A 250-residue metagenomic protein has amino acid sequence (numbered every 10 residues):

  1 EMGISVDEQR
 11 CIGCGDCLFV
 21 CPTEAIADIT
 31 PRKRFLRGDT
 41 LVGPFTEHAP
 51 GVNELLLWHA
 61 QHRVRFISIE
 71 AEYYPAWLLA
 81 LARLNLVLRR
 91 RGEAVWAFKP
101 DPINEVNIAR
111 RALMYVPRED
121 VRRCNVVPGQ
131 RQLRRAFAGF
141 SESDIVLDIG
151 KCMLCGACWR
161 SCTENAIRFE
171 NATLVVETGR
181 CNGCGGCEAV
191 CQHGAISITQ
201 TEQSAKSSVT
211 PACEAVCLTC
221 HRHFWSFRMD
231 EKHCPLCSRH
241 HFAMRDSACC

Functional and structural regions predicted by a protein language model:
E1-G13, F45-T46, I103, R131-L154 (+3 more regions): Ferredoxin-like iron-sulfur electron-transfer modules
G13-I108, G194-C250: Flanking helices and flexible, charged tails adjoining ferredoxin-like Fe-S electron-transfer domains in multi-subunit
E24-A25, G156, N165-A166, G185 (+1 more regions): Glycine-centered, phosphate/nucleic-acid-interacting loop/turn motifs that mediate DNA/RNA or nucleotide
R91, G185-C187: Ampiphathic alpha-helical segments that act as solvent-exposed interaction surfaces
P102-V127, R131: N-terminal secretory signal peptides and thylakoid transit peptides that target proteins across membranes
R160, A166-I167, A189: Phosphate-binding active sites in nucleotide-utilizing proteins
